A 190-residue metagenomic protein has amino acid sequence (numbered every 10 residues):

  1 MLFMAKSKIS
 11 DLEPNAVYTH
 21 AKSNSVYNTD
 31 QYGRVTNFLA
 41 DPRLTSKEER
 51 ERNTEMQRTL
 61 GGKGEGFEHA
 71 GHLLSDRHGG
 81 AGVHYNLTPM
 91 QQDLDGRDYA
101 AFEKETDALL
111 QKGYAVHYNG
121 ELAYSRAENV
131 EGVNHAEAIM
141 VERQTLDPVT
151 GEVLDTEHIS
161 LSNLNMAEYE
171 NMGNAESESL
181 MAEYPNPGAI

Functional and structural regions predicted by a protein language model:
M1-K6: Long, low-complexity, intrinsically disordered regions
K8-E13: Loop-centered beta-sheet repeat module
N15-I190: Domain-level detector of nuclease and nuclease-like folds in predominantly extracellular/periplasmic contexts
